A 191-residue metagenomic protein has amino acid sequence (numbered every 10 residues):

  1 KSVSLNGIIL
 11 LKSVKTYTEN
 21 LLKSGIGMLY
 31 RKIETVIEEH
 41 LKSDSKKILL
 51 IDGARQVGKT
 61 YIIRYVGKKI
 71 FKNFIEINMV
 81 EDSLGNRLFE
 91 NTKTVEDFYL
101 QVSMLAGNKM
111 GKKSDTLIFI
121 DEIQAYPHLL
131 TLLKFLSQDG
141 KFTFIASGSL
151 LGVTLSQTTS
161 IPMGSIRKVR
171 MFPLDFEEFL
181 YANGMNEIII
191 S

Functional and structural regions predicted by a protein language model:
K1-S191: Phosphate-binding site recognition
